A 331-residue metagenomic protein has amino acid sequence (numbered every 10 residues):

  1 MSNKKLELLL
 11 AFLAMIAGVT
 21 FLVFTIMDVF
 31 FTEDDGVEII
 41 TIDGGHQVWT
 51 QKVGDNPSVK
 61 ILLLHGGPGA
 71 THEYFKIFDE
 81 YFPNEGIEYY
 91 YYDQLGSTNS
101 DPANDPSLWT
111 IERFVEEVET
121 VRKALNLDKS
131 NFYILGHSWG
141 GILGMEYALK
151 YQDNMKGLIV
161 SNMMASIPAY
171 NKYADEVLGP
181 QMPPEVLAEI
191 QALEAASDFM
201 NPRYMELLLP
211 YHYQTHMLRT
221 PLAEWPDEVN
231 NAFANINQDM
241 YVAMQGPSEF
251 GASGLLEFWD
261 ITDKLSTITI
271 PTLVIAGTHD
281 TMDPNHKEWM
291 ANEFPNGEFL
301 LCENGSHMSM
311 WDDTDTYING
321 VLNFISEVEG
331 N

Functional and structural regions predicted by a protein language model:
M1-G18: N-terminal Sec-pathway targeting helices
W49-P102: Conserved HGGG/HGGXW glycine-rich cap/lid loop of the alpha/beta-hydrolase fold
Y91-L135, W139: Active-site loop/oxyanion-hole signature of alpha/beta-hydrolase fold enzymes
S130-Y173: Conserved hydrolase catalytic core segment
L158-F199: Flexible "cap/lid" loop of the alpha/beta hydrolase fold
A188-S266, I270: Alpha/beta-hydrolase
T262-N304: Conserved loop-alpha-helix segment in the C-terminal half of the alpha/beta-hydrolase fold that carries the catalytic
G297-N331: Catalytic active-site module of serine/aspartate enzymes centered on a nucleophile-bearing elbow/loop
